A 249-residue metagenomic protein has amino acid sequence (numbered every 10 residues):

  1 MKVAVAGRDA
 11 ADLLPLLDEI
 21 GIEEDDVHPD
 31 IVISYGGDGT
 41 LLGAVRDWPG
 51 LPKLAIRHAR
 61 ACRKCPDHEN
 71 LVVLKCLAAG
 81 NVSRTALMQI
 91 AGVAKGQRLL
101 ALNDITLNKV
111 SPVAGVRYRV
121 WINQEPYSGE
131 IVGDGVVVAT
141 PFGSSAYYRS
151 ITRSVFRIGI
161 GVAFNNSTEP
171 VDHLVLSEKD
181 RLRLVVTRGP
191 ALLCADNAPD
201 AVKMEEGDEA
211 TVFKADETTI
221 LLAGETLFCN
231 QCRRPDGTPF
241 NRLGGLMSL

Functional and structural regions predicted by a protein language model:
M1-H28, A59-V136, F142-L249: Catalytic phosphate-donor-binding core of small-molecule kinases
I20, W48-P49: Short, structured coil segments at secondary-structure junctions
D26-R46, H58: Short, well-ordered secondary-structure micro-motifs within conserved domains or adaptor modules
L51-L54: Proline-centered loop/turn at the N-terminus of a beta-strand
